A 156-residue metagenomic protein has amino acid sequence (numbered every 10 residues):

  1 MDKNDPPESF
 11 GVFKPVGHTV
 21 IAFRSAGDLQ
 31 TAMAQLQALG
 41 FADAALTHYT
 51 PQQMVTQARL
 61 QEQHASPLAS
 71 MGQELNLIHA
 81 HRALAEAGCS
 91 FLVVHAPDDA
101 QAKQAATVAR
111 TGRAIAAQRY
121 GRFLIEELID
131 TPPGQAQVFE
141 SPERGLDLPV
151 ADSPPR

Functional and structural regions predicted by a protein language model:
M1-R156: Positively charged, small/polar-rich N-terminal and surface patches that mediate targeting and assembly and bind
